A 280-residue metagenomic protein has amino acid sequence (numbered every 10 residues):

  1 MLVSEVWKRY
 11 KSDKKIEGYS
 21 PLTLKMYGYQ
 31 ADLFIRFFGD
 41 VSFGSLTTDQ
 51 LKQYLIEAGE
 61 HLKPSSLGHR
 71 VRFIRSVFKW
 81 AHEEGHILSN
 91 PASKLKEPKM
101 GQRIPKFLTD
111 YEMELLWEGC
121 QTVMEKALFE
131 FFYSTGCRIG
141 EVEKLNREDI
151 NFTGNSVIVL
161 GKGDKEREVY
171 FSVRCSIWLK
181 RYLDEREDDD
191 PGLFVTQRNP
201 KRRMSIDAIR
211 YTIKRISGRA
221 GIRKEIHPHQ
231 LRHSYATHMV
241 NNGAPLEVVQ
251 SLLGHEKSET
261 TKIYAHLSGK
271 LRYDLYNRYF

Functional and structural regions predicted by a protein language model:
M1-F280: Conserved catalytic core of the tyrosine transesterase superfamily
